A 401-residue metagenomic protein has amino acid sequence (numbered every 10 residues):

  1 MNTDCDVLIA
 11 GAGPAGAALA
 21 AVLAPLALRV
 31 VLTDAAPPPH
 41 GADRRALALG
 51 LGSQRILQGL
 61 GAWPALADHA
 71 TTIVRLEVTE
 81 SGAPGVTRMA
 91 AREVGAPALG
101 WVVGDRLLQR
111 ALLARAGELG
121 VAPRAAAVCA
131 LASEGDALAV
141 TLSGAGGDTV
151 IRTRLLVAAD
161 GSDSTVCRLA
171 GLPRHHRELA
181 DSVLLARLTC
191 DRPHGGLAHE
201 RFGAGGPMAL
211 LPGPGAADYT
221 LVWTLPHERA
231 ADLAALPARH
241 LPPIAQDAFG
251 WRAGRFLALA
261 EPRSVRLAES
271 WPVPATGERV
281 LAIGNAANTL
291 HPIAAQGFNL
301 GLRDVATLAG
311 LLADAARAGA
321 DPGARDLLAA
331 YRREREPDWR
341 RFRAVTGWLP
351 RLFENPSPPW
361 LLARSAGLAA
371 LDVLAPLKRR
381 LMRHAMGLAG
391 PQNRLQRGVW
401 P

Functional and structural regions predicted by a protein language model:
N2-G13: Beta1/beta-strand and adjacent pyrophosphate-binding region of the FAD-binding site in flavoprotein oxidoreductases
T3-D4, L66-L169, H176-S182: Conserved N-terminal helical subregion
G16-A17: N-terminal Rossmann-fold NAD(P) dinucleotide-binding loop
A24-R44: Glycine-rich FAD pyrophosphate-binding loop
R44-S81: N-terminal FAD cofactor-binding segment of flavoenzymes
L57, G147-T149, L155-P262: Conserved FAD-binding catalytic core of PHBH/FMO-like flavoproteins
A231-G323: FAD/FMN-dependent oxidoreductases across multiple families
G310-P401: C-terminal helical "tail/cap" subdomain of flavin- and related membrane-associated enzymes
